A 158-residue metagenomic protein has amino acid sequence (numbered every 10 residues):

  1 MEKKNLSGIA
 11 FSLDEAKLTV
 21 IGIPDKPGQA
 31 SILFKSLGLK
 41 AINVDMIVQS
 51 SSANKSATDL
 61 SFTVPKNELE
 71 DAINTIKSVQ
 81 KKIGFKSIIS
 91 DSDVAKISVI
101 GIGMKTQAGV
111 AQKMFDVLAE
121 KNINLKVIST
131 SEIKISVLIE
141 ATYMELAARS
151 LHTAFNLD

Functional and structural regions predicted by a protein language model:
M1-D158: A conserved regulatory-domain signal marking ACT and ACT-like small-molecule sensing domains and adjacent regulatory
